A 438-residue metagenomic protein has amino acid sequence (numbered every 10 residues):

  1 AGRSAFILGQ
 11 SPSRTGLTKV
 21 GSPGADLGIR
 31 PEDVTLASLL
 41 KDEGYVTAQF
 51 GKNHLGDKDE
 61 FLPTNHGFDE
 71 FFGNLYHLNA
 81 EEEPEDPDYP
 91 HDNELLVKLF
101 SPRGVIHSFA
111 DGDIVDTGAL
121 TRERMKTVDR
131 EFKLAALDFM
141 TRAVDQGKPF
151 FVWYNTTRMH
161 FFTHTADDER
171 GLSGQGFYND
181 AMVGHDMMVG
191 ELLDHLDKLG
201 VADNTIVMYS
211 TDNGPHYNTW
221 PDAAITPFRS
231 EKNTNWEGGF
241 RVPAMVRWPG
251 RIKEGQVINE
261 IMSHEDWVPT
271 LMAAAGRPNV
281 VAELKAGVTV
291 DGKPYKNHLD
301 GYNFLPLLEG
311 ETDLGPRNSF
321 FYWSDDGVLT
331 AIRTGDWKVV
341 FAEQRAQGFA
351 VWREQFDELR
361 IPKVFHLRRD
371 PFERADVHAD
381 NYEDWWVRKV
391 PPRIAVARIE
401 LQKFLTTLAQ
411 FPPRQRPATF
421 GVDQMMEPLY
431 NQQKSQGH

Functional and structural regions predicted by a protein language model:
A1-P362, P371-H438: Formylglycine-dependent sulfatase
